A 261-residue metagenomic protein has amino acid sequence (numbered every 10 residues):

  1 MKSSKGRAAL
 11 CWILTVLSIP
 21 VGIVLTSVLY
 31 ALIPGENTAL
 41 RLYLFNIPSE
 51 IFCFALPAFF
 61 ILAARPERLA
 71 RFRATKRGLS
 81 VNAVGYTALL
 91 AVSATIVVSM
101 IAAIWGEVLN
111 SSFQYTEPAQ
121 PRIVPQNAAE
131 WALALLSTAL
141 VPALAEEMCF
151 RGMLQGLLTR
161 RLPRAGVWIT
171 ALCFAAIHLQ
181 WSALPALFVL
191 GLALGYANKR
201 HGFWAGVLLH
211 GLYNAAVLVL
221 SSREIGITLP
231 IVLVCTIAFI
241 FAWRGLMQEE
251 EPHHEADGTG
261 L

Functional and structural regions predicted by a protein language model:
M1-T15: N-terminal membrane topogenic signal
K2-S3, A63-A74: Cytoplasmic membrane-interface regions of multi-pass membrane proteins
I13-P66: Alpha-helical transmembrane segments in multi-pass membrane proteins
V16-S27, C53-F60, A91-M100, L229-M247: Hydrophobic core of alpha-helical transmembrane segments in multi-pass integral membrane proteins
S27-A31, S99-A103, R151-G152, G156: Short helix-terminus and kink motifs of transmembrane alpha helices, predominantly at the cytoplasmic interface
P34-G35, L109-Q114, L157-R164: Membrane interface segments of multi-pass transport proteins and intramembrane proteases
L40-Y43, A70-P142, E251-L261: Juxtamembrane helix-loop-helix connectors linking adjacent transmembrane helices in multi-pass membrane enzymes
I96, A128-L261: Transmembrane helix-loop-helix hairpins at the membrane interface of multi-pass integral membrane proteins
